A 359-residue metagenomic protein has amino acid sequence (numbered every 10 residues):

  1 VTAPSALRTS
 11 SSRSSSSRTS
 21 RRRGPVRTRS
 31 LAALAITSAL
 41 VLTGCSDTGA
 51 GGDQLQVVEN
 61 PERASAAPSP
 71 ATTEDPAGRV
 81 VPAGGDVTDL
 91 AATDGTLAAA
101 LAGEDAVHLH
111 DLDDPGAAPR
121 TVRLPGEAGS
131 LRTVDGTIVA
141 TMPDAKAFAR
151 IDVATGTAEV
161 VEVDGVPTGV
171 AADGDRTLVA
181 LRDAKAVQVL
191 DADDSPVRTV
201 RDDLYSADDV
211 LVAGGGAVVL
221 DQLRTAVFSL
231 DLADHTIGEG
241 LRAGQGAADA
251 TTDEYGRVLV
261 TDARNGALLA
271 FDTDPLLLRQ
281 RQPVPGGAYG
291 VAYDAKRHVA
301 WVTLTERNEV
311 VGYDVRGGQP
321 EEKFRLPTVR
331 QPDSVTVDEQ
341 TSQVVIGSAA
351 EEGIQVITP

Functional and structural regions predicted by a protein language model:
T2-A6, R27-R29, L40-P359: Predominantly soluble domains enriched in secretory-pathway, periplasmic, or organellar proteins
A3-A32: Bacterial N-terminal signal peptides that target proteins for export
A33-T37: Sec-dependent N-terminal signal peptides
